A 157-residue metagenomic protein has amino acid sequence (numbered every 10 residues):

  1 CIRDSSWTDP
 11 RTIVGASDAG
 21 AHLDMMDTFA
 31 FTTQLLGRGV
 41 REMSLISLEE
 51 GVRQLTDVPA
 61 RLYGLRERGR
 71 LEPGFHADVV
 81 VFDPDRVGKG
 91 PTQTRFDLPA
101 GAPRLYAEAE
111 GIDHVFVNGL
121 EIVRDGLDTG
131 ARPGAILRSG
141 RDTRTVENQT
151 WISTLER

Functional and structural regions predicted by a protein language model:
C1-I2: Short, small-residue-biased leader/transition segments that mark boundaries at the very start of proteins
S5-R86: His/Asp/Glu-enriched, well-ordered alpha-helical/loop segment that forms or immediately abuts the divalent-metal
S5-T12, V81-L127, A131-P133: C-terminal cap of metal-dependent C-N hydrolases
L35-G39, G101-L105, L137-S139, R144-V146: Short, surface-exposed linear patches
R41-L45, A107-G111, D142-T145, Q149-I152: Short, surface-exposed, polar/charged, turn-prone segments marking secondary-structure boundaries
S47-E50, G88-R95, R144, W151: Short, positively charged
V123-E156: Intein/HINT protein-splicing elements and their conserved insertion hotspots or analogous self-processing inserts
